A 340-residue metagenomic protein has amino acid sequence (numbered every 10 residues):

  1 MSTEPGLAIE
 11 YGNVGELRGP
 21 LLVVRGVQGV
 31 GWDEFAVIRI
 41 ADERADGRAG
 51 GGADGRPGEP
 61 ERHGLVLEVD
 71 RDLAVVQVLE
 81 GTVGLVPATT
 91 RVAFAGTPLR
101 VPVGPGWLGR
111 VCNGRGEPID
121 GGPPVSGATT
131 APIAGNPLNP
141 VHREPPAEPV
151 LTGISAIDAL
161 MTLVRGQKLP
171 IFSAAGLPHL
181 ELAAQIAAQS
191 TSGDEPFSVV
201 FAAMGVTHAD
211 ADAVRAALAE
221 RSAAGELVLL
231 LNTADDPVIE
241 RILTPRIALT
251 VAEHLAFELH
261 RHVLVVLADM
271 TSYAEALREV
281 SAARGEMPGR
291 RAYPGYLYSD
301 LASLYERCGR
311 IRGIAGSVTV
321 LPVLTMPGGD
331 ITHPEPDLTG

Functional and structural regions predicted by a protein language model:
M1-G47, G51-R110, R115, I119: N-terminal accessory targeting/assembly segments
S2, P20, A95, T152-I157 (+2 more regions): Phosphate-interacting basic helix/loop segments used at nucleotide- and nucleic-acid interfaces
E10, P20, E34, R62 (+12 more regions): Structural beta-strand/beta-sheet cores of well-ordered domains, especially the beta-sheet scaffolds that support
E16-R18, G26, I40, E68 (+10 more regions): Flexible glycine-/small-residue-rich
R25, Q77, G122, D210 (+1 more regions): Generic domain-boundary/flexible-linker signal
T90-V92, L99, I119-Q167, E181-Q185 (+2 more regions): P-loop NTPase nucleotide-binding/switch module
L99-V103, E117-P124, V141-A147, L259 (+2 more regions): Active-site phosphate-binding and catalytic loops of NTP-dependent enzymes
A159-G340: P-loop NTPase catalytic core
